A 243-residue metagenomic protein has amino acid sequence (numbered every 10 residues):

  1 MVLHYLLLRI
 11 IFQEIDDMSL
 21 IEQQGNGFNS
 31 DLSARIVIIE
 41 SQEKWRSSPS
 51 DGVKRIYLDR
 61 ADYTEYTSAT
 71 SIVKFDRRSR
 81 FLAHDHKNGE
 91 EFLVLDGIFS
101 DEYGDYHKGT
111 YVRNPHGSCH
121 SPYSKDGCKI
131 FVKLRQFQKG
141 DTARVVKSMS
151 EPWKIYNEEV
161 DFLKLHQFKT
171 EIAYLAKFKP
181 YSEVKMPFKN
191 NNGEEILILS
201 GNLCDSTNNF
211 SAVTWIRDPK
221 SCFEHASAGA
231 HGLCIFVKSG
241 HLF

Functional and structural regions predicted by a protein language model:
M1-D17: Short, Lys/Arg-enriched N-terminal segments with co-localized hydrophobic residues within the first ~10-30 amino acids
F12-E65, G127, F131-T170: A short, N-terminal "cap"/entry segment at the start of jelly-roll beta-barrel domains of the cupin/DSBH fold
E40, K54-H86, C119, K147-M149 (+4 more regions): Conserved short histidine dyad/triad with adjacent acidic residue
I72-F75, F92-D96, Y111, F131 (+3 more regions): Short, structured motif recognition centered on aromatic/hydrophobic residues
H86-F99, K189-S206, A212: Glycine- and acidic-residue-biased ligand/ion/polar-headgroup-sensing regions
D101-G117, C204-F223: Short acidic-glycine-tyrosine-enriched beta hairpin
D105, H116-G140, S221-F243: Ligand-binding loop in jelly-roll beta-barrel domains
